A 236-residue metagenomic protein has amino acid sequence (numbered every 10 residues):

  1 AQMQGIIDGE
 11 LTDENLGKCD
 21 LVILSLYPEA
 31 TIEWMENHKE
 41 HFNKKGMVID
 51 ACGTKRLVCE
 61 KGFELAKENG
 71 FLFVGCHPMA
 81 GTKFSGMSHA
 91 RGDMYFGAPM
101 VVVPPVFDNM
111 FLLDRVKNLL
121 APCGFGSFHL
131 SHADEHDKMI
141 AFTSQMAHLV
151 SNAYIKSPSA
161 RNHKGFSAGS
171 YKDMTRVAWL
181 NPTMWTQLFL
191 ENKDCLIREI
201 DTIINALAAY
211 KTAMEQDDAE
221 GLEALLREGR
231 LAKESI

Functional and structural regions predicted by a protein language model:
Q2-D8: Short, conserved SAM-binding/catalytic segment of Class I S-adenosyl-L-methionine-dependent methyltransferases
I7, C19, K45, G97-A98 (+1 more regions): Short, well-ordered alpha-helix to beta-strand connector turns
D8-D13, S127-S131: Short acidic-hydrophobic, aromatic-tinged amphipathic segments that line or gate anion-handling sites
T12-F42, G46-I49: Rossmann-like NAD(P)-binding element
Y27-A30, T54, M79, D194: Short glycine-rich anion-binding loops that position phosphate/pyrophosphate groups of nucleotides and phosphorylated
E36-S88: Rossmann-like NAD(P)(H) cofactor-binding subdomain of soluble oxidoreductases
G92-R176: Internal alpha-helical scaffold of NAD(P)-dependent oxidoreductase catalytic cores
N162-A232: Interdomain hinge/lid region at the active-site interface of Rossmann-like NAD(P)-dependent oxidoreductases
